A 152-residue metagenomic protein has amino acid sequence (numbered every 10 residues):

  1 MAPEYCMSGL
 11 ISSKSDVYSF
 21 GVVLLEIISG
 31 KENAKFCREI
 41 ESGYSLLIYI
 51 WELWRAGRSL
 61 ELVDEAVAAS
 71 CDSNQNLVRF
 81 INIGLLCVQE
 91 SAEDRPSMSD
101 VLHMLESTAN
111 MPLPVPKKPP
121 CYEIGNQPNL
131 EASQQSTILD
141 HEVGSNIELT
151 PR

Functional and structural regions predicted by a protein language model:
M7-S13: Activation segment
D16: Conserved catalytic-loop aspartate of Hanks-type protein kinases
G30, A56: Flexible loop/cap residues within protein kinase catalytic domains
K31-E39, D94-R95: Activation segment of protein kinase catalytic domains
V67-R152: Intrinsically disordered, low-complexity cytosolic regulatory tails and linkers adjacent to catalytic/signaling modules
